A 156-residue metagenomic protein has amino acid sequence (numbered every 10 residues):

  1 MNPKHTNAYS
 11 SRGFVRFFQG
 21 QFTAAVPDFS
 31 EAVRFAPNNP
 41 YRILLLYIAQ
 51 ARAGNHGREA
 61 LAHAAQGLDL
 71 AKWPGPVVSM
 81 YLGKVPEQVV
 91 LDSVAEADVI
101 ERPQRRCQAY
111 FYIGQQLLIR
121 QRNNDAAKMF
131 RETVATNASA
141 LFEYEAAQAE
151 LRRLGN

Functional and structural regions predicted by a protein language model:
H5, N39, R106, S139-A140 (+1 more regions): Residue-level recognition of tetratricopeptide repeat
F14, I48-Q50, Q115, Q148: Residue-level recognition of tetratricopeptide repeat
F29, H56-D69, V89-A97: Alpha-helical repeat scaffolds
